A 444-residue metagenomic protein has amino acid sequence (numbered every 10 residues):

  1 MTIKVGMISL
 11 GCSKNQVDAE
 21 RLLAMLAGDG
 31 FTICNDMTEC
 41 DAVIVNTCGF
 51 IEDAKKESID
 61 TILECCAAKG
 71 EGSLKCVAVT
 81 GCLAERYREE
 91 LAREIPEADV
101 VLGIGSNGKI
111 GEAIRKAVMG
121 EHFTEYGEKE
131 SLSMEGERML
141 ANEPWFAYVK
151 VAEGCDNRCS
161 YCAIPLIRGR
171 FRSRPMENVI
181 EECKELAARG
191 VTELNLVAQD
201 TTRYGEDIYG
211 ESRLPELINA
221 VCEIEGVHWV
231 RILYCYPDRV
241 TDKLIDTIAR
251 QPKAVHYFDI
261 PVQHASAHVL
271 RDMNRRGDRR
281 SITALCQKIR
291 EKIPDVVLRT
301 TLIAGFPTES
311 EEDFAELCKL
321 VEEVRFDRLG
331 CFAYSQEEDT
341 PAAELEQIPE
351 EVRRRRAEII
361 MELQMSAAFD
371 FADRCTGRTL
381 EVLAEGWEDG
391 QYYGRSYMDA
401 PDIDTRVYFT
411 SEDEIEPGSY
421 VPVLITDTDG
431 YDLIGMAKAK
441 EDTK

Functional and structural regions predicted by a protein language model:
M1-Y204, K243, A254, F258 (+5 more regions): Proteins enriched for Cys/Gly/acidic motifs involved in redox and nucleic-acid/cofactor modification
V5, A42-V43, A147, L194 (+7 more regions): Conserved beta-strand core positions
L10, C82, K129, G154 (+8 more regions): Generic beta-structure capping elements
V77-G81, R86, A188-E312, E322: Conserved SAM/AdoMet-binding glycine-rich loop
I95-P96, A117-G120, S212-L214, I248-A249 (+1 more regions): Short, hinge-like loop/turn segments at secondary-structure boundaries
V179, L196, I232, I260 (+6 more regions): Conserved, mostly hydrophobic/aromatic
T192, H228, D327, F332 (+1 more regions): Short acidic/polar active-site loop segments enriched in Thr and Asp
Q336, E344-K444: Terminal RNA-binding accessory module
